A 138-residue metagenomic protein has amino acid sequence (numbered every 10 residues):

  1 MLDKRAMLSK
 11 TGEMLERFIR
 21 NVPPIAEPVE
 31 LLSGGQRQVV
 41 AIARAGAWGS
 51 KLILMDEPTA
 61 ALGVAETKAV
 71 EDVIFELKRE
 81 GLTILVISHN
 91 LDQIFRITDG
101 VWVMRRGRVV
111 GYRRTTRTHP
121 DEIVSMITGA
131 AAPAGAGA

Functional and structural regions predicted by a protein language model:
M1-A138: Glycine-rich phosphate-binding loops of nucleotide-dependent enzymes
